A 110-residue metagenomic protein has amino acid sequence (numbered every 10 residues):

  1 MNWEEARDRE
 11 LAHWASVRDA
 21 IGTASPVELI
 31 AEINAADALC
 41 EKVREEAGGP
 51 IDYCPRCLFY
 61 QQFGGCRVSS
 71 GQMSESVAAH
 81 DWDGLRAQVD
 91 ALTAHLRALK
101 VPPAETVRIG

Functional and structural regions predicted by a protein language model:
M1-G110: Cysteine-centered metal-binding/redox modules
